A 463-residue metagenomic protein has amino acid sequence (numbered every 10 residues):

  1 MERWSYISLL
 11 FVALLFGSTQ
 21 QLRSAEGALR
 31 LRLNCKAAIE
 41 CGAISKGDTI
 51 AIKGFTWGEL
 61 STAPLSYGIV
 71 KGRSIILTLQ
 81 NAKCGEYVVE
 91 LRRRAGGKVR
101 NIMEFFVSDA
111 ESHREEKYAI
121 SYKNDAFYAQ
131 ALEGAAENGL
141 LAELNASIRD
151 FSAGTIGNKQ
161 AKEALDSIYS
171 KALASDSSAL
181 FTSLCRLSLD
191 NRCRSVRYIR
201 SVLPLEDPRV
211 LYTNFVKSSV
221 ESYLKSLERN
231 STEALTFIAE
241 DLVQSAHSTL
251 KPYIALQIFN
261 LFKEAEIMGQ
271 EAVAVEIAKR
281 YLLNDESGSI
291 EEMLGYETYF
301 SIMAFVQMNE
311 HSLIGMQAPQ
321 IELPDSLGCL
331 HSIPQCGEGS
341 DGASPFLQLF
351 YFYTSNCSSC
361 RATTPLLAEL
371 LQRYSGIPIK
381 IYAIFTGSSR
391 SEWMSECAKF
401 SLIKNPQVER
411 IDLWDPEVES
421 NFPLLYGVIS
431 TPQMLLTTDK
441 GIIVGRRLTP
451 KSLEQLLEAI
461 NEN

Functional and structural regions predicted by a protein language model:
M1-L33: Bacterial Sec-dependent N-terminal signal peptides
A25-V202: A non-transmembrane, solvent-exposed segment enriched in polar/low-complexity residues
K162-S245, L261: N-terminal, charged low-complexity regulatory/assembly segments
Q270-S326, Q335-P345, Q372, S391 (+1 more regions): N-proximal helix/coil linker or "cap" segments that precede and/or mark the start of modular domains
I333-L367: Short active-site neighborhood of thiol/selenol oxidoreductases, capturing the structured segment around
R361-L402, V418-F422: Structural microenvironment flanking redox-active thiols in thiol-disulfide oxidoreductases
C397-L435, D439: Short, internal strand/loop/helix patches that form the active-site neighborhood or redox-interaction surface
S430-T431, K440-N463: Non-catalytic, surface beta->alpha helical segment in thiol-disulfide oxidoreductase systems
